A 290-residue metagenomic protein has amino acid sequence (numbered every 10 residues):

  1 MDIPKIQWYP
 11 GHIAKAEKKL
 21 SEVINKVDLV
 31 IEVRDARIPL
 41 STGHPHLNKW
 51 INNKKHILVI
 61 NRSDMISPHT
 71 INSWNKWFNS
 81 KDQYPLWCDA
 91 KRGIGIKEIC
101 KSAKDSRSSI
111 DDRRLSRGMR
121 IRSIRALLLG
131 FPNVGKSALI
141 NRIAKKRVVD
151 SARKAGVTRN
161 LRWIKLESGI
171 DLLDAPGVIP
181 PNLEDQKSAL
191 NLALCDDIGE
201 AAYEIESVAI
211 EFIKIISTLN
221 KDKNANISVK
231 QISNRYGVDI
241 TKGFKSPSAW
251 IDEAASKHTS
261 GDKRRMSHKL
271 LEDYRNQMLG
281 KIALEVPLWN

Functional and structural regions predicted by a protein language model:
M1-L29, R37-I38, G43-H46, W50-H56 (+4 more regions): Helix-rich effector regions associated with P-loop NTPase G domains
E32, L58-I60, L128: Structural beta-sheet core signal
P45-N48, N72-N75, C100-S102, N141-I143 (+1 more regions): Short, glycine/charged-enriched secondary-structure capping and boundary segments
D64-G130, V148: Canonical P-loop GTPase G-domain recognition
I94-I96, F131, K136, V157 (+1 more regions): Gly/Ser/Thr-rich helix-start
E98, S102, A138, E211 (+1 more regions): Alpha-helical scaffold segments in soluble metabolic enzymes
I110-R114, N141, R147-R153, N220-N224: Short, structured loop/turn "capping" segments at alpha-beta junctions
R125-K145, V149, A175: Glycine-rich phosphate-binding P-loop
